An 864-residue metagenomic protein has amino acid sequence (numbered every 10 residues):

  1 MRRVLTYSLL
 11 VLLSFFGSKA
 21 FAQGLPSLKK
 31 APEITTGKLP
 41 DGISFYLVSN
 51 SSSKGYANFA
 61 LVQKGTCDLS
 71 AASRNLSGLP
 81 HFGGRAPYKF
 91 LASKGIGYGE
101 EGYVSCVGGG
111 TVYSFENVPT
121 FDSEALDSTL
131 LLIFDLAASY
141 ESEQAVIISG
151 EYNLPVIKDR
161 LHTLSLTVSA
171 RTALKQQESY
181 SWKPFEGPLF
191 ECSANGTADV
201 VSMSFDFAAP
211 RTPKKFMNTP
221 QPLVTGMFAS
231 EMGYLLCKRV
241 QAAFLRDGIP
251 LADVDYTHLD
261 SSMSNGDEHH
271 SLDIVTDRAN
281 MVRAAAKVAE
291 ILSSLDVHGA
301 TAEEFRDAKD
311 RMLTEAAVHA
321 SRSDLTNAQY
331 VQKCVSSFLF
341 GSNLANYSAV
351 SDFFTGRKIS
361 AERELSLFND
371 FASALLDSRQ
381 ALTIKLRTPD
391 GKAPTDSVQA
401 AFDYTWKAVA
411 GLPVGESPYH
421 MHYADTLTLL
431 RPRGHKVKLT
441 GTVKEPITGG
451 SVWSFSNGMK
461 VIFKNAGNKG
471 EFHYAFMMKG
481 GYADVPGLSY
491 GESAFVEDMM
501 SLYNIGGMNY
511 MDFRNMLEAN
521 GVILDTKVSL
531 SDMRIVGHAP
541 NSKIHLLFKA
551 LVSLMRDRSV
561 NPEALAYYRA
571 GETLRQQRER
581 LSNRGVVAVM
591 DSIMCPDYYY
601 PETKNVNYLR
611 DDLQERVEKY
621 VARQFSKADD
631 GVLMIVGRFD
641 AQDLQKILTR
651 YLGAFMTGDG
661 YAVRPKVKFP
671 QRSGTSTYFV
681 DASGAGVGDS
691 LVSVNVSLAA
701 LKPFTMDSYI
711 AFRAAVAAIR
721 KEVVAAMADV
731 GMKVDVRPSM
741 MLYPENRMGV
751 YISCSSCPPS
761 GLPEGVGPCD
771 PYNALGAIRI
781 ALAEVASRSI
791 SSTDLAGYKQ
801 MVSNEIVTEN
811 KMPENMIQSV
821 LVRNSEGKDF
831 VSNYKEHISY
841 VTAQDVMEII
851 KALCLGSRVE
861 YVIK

Functional and structural regions predicted by a protein language model:
M1-V4: Positively charged n-region of N-terminal signal peptides that target proteins for export
Y7-F15: Bacterial N-terminal signal peptides
A20-S49, G150-N218, P222, G226-M227 (+10 more regions): Proteolytic maturation boundary segments
A22-L28, E33-L47, L61-G65, G83-K89 (+2 more regions): Generic N-terminal leader segments that precede the first folded domain
S53-F82, F90-S139, Q144-S149, P155 (+10 more regions): M16 family metallopeptidases and their MPP-like homologs
T225, A229, G233, I447 (+2 more regions): Long, His/Glu/Asp-enriched segments that create or flank divalent metal/ion-associated functional microenvironments
